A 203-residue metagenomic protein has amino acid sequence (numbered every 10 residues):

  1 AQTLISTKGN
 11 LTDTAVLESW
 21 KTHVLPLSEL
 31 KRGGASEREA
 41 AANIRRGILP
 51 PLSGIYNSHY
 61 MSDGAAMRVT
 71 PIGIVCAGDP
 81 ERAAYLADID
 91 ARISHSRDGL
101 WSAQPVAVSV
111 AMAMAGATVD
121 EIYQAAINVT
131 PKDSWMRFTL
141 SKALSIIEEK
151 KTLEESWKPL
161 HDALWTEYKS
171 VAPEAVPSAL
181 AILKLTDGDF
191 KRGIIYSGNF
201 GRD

Functional and structural regions predicted by a protein language model:
A1-D203: Structured, active/binding-site neighborhoods that engage oxygen-rich ligands
